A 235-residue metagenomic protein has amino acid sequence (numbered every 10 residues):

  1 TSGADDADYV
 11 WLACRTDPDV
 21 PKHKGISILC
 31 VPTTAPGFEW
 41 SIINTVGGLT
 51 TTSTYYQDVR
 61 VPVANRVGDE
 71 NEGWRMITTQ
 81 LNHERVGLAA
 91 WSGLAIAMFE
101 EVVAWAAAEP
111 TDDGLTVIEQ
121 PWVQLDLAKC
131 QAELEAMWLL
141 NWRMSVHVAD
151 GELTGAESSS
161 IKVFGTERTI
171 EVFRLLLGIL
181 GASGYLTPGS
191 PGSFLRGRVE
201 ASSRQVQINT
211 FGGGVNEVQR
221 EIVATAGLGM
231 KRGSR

Functional and structural regions predicted by a protein language model:
T1-W40: A short core secondary-structure module
Y9-W11, I28, T54-Y55, N71-I77 (+5 more regions): Tryptophan-centric aromatic hotspots in well-structured domains and transmembrane helices
R15-D19, T33-P36, Q57-N65, L228: Short loop segments at secondary-structure junctions
F38-A136, N209: Glycine-rich beta->alpha junctions and the first turn(s) of the following alpha-helix
W74-A89, L180-R235: Glycine-rich phosphate/cofactor-binding loops in nucleotide/flavin-utilizing enzymes
Q80, E101-W105, E109, R143 (+5 more regions): Generic, well-ordered alpha-helical scaffold segments in large soluble proteins
T111-I118, E135-P191: C-terminal helix-coil-helix/basic helical segment that borders enzyme active sites and/or dimer interfaces and provides
